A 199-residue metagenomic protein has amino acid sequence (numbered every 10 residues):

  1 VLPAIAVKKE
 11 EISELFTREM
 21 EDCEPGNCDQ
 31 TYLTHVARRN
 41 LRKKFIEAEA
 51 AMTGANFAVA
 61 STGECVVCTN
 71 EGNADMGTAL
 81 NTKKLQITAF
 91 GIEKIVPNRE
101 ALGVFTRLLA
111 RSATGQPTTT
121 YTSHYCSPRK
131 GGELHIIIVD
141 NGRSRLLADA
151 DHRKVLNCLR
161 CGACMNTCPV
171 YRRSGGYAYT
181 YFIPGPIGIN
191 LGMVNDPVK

Functional and structural regions predicted by a protein language model:
V1-A150: The feature marks the mature, well-folded catalytic cores of soluble enzymes
E64, A163, P186-I189: Gly/Ser/Thr-rich helix-start
R129-V155, V170-K199: Ferredoxin-type iron-sulfur electron-transfer modules in oxidoreductases and energy-metabolism complexes
V155-C161, M165: Residues immediately within or flanking Cys/His clusters that coordinate Zn2+ in small zinc-binding modules
